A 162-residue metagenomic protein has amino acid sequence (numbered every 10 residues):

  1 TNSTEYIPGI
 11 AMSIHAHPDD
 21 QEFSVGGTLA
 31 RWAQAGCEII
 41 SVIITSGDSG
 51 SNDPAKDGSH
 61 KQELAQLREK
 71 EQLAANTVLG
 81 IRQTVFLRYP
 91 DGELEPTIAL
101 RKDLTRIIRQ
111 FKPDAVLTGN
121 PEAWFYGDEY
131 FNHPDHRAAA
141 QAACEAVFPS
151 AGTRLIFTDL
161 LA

Functional and structural regions predicted by a protein language model:
T1-I14, T97-A162: Metal-dependent de-N-acetylase/amidase catalytic core
T1-K112: Active-site rim/loop-helix segments in enzyme catalytic domains that contact anionic ligands
